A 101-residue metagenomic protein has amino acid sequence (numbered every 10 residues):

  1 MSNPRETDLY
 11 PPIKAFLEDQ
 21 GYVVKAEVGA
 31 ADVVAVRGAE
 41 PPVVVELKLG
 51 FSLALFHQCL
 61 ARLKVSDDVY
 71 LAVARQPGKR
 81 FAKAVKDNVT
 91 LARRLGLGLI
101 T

Functional and structural regions predicted by a protein language model:
M1, V45-E46, R75: Short, contiguous strand/loop micro-motifs
M1-A39, K86, R94-G96: Acidic-basic catalytic patches of nuclease active cores, encompassing PD-(D/E)XK and other metal-cofactor nuclease
I13, V33-A35, A39-F51, R62 (+1 more regions): Conserved catalytic cores of phosphodiester-cleaving nucleases, focusing on short active-site segments
E18-V24, V44-A54: Phosphate-binding glycine-rich loops and adjacent basic patches that engage nucleotide phosphates, nucleic-acid
L49-T101: Catalytic cores of nucleic-acid endonucleases
